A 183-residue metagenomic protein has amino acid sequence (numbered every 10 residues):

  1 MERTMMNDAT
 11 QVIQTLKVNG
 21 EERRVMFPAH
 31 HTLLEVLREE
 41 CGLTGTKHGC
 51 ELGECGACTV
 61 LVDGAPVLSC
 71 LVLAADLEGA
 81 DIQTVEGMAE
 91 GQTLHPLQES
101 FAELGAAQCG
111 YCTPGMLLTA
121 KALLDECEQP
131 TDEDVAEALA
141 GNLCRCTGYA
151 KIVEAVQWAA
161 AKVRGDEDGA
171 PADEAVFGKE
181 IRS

Functional and structural regions predicted by a protein language model:
M1-S183: Signature of N-terminal electron-transfer/Fe-S-associated modules in redox systems
